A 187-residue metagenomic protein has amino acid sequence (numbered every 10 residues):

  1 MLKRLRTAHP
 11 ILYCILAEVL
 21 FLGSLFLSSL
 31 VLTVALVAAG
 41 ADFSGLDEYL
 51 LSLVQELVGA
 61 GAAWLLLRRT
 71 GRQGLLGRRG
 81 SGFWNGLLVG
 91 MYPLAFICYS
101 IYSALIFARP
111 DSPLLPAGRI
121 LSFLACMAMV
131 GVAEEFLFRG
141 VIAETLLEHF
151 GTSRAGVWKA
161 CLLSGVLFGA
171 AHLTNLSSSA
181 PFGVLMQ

Functional and structural regions predicted by a protein language model:
M1-G77: N-terminal, membrane-interfacial amphipathic/helix-forming hydrophobic leader that caps and precedes the first
K3-T7, R78-G82, D111-I120, F150-A155: Helix-boundary and loop/linker segments of multi-pass membrane transporters
L22-L27, L94-S103, G165-T174: Aromatic-anchored segments of alpha-helical transmembrane domains
L53, I120, L124, A128 (+2 more regions): Residue-level signature of the transmembrane alpha-helical core of multi-pass small-molecule transporters
Q55-L66, A95, A125-L137: Hydrophobic cores of alpha-helical transmembrane segments in multi-pass inner/ER membrane proteins, independent
L67-Q73, I97-D111: Transmembrane alpha-helix boundary signature
F136-L163: Membrane-interface helix/loop boundary segments of multi-pass membrane proteins
F182-Q187: Functionally important transmembrane alpha-helices
